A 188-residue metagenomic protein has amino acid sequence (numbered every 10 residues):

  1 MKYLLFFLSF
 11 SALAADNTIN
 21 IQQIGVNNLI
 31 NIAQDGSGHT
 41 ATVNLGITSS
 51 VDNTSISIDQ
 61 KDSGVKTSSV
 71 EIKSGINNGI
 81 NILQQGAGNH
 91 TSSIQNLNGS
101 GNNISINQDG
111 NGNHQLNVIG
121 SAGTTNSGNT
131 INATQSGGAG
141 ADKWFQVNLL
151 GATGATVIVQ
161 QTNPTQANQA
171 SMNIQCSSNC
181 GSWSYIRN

Functional and structural regions predicted by a protein language model:
M1: Conserved binding/catalytic microenvironments
L5, F10-D16: Sec/Tat signal peptide C-region and signal peptidase I cleavage site
A15-N188: Low-complexity repeat regions of mature extracellularly deployed or surface/particle-associated proteins
